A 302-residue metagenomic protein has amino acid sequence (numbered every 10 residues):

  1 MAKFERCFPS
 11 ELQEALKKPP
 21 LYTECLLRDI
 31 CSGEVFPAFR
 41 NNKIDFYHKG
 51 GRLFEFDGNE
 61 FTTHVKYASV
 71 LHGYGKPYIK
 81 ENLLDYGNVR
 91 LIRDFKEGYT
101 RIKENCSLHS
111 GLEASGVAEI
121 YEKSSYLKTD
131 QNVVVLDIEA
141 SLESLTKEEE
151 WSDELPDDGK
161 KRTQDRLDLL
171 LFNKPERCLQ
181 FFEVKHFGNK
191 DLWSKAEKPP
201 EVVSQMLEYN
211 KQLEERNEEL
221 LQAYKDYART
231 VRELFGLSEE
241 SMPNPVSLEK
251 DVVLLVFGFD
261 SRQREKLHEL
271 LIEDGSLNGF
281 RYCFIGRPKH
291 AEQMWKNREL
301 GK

Functional and structural regions predicted by a protein language model:
M1-K302: Charged, terminal alpha-helix-loop-beta segments that serve as non-catalytic nucleic-acid engagement and/or assembly
